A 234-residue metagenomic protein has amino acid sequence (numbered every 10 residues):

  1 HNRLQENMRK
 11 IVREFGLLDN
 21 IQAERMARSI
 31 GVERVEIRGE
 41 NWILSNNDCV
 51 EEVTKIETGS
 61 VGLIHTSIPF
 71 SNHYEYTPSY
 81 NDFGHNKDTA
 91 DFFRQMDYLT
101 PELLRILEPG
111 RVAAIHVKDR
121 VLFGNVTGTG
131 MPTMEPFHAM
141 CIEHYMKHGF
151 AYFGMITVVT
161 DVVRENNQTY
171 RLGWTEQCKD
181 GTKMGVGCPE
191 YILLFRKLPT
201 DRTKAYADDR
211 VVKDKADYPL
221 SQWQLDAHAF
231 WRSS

Functional and structural regions predicted by a protein language model:
H1-S234: Core catalytic lobe of class I
